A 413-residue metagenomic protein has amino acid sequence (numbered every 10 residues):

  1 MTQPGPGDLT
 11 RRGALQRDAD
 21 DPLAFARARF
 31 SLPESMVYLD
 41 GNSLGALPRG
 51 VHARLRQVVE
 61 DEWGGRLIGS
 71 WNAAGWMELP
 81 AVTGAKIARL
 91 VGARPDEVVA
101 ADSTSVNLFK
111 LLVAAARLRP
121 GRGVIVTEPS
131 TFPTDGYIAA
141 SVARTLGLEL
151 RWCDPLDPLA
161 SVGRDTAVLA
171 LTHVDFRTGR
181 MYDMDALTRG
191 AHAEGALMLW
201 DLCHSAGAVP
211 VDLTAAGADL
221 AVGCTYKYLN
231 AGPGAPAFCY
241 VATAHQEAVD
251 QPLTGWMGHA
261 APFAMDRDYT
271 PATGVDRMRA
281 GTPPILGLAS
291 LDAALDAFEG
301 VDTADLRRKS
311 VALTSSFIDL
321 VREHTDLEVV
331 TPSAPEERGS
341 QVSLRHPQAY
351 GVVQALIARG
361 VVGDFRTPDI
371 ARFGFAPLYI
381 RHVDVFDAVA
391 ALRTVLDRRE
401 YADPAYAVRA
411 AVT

Functional and structural regions predicted by a protein language model:
M1-T413: Pyridoxal 5′-phosphate
